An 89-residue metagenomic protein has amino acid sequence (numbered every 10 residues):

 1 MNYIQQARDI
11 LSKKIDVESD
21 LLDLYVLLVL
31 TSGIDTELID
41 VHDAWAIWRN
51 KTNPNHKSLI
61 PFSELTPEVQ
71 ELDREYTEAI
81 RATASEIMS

Functional and structural regions predicted by a protein language model:
M1-S89: Alpha-helical propensity feature that highlights long, continuous alpha-helices across diverse contexts
